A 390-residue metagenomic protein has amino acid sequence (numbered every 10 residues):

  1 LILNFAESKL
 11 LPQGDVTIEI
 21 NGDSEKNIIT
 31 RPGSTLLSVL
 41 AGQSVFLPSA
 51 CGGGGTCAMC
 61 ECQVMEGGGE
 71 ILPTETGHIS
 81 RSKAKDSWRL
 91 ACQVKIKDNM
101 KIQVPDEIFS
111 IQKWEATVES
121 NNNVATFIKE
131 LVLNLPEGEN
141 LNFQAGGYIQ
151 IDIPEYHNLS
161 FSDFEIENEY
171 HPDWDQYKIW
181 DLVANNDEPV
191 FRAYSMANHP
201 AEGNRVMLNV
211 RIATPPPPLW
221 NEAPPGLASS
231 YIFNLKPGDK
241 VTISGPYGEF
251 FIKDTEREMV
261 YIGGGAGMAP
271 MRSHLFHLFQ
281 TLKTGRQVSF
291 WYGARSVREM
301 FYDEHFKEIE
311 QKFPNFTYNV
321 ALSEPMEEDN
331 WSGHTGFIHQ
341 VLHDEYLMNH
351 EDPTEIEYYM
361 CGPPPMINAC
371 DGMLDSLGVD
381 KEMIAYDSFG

Functional and structural regions predicted by a protein language model:
I2-F5, K9, G77-N134, E139 (+1 more regions): Fe-S ferredoxin-like electron-transfer domains and their immediately adjacent linker/connector regions across
I2-G53, V64-K83, T284-G390: Reductase modules of NAD(P)H-dependent flavoproteins
P48-A58, A91-Q93: Cysteine-centered iron-sulfur cluster-binding motifs in ferredoxin-type domains/subunits of redox enzymes
M59, K101, Y148, P237-K240: Residue-level marker of beta-strand positions
E107-A116, N185-R192, M300, S332: Short coil-to-beta-strand transition motifs
T117-P237, R295, A321-P325: Ferredoxin-reductase
Y231, S244-R257: A short, basic/flexible loop-to-alpha-helix module at the beginning of a structural domain
